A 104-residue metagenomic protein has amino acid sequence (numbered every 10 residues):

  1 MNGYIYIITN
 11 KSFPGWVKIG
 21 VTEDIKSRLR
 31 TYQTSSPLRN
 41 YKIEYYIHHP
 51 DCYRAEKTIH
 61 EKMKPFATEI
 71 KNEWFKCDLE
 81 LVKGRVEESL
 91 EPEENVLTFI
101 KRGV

Functional and structural regions predicted by a protein language model:
M1-V104: Non-catalytic accessory segments flanking enzymatic or RNA/DNA-binding domains
